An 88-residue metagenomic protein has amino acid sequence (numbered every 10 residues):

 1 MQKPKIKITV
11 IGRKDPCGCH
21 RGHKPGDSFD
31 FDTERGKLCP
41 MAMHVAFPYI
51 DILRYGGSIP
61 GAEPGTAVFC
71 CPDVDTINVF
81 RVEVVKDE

Functional and structural regions predicted by a protein language model:
P4-D15: Short, structured beta-strand/loop micro-motifs enriched in basic residues and often containing a Trp
T33-C39: Short, charged beta-turn/beta-strand-edge "cap" motif at the junction between a beta-strand and an adjacent loop
P40-G57: Short, compositionally biased
G57-E88: Short, compact, well-ordered microdomains
